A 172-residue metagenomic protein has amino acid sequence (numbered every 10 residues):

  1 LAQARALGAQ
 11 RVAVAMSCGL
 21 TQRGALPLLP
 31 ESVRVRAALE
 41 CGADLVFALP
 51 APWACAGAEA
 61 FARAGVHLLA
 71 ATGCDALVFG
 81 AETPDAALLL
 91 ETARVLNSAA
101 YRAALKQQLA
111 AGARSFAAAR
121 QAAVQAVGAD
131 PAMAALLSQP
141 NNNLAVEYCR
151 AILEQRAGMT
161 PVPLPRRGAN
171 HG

Functional and structural regions predicted by a protein language model:
L1-E31: N-terminal catalytic cores of NTP/NDP-binding nucleotidyl/phosphoryl-transfer enzymes
A2, R36, R150: Active-site phosphate/pyrophosphate- and oxyanion-stabilizing loops and adjacent acidic/basic residues in soluble
R5, L39, V66-A70: Non-catalytic positions within long, well-ordered alpha-helices that form the structural scaffold/packing of enzyme
Q10, D44, D75: Receiver (REC) domain switch/active-site residues of two-component response regulators
G24, S32, V46-F47, G73: Catalytic or ion-translocation cores adjacent to nucleophile or general acid/base/metal-coordination motifs in diverse
A25-R36, A60-R63: Glycine-rich loop at the start of a catalytic domain that most often binds anionic cofactors/ligands
V35-P50: A glycine-rich helix N-cap at a beta->alpha junction
A48-G172: Active-site cores that bind ATP or allylic diphosphates and position pyrophosphate for catalysis
